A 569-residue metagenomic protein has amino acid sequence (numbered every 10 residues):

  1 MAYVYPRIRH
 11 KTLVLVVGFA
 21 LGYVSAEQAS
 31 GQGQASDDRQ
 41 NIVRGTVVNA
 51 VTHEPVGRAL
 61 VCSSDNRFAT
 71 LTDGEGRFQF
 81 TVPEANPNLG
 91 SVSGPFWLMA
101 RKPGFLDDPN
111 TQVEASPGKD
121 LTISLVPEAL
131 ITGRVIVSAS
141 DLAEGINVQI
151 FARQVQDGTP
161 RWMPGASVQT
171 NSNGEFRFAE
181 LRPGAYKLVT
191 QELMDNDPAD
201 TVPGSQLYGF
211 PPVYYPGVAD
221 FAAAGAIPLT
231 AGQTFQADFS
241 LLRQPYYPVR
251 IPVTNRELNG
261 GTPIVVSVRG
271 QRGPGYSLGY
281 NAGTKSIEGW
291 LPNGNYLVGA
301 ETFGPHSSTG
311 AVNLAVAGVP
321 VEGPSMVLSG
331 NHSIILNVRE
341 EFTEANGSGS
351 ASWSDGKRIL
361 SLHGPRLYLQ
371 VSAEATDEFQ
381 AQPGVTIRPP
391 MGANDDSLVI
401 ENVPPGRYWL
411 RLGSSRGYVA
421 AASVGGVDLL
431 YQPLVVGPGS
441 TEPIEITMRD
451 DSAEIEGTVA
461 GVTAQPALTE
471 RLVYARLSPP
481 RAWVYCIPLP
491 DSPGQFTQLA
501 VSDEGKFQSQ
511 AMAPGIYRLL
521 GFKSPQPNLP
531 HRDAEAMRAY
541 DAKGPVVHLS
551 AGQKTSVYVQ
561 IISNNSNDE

Functional and structural regions predicted by a protein language model:
V14-Y23: Bacterial N-terminal signal peptides
A29-N147, Q156, A179: Periplasm-facing N-terminal accessory domains of Gram-negative outer-membrane beta-barrel systems
Q32-D37, V113-T132, D220-R243, N313-N337 (+2 more regions): Extracellular beta-sheet/turn segments enriched in Thr/Pro/Gly and aliphatic residues
N41-N49, G76, I123, I131-V137 (+9 more regions): A short, amphipathic beta-strand motif
N41-V43, A50-D65, S138-T159, R182-P183 (+3 more regions): Short, ordered, surface-exposed loop/turn motifs in non-cytosolic proteins
E54, Q79-P95, R177-A185, E192-M194 (+4 more regions): Short Pro-Gly-centered beta-turn/loop motif in secreted/extracellular proteins
N66-P83, Q156-E175, A179, G270-S286 (+2 more regions): Short, acidic Ser/Thr/Gly-rich low-complexity loop/linker segments typical of extracellular and cell-surface proteins
P87-Q112, A185-A224, A300-L314, R407-Y431 (+1 more regions): A short, solvent-exposed loop/turn motif at the edges and junctions of modular extracellular/periplasmic domains
